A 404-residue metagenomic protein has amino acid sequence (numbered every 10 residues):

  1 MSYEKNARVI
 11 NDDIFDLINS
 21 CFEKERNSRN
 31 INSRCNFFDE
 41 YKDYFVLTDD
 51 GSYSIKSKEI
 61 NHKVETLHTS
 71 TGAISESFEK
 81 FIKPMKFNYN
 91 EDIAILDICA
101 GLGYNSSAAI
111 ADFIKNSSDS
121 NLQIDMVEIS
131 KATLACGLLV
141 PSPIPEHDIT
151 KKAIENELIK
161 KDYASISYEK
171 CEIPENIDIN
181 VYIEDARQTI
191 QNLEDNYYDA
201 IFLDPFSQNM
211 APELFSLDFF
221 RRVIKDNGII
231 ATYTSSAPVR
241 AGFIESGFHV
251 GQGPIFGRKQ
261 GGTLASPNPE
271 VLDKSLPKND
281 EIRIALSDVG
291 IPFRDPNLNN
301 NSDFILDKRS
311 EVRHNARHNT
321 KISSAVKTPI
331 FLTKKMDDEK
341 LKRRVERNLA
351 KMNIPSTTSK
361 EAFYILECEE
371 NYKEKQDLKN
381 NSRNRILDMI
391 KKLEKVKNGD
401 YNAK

Functional and structural regions predicted by a protein language model:
M1-D92, A108-I149, A153-I154, Y401-K404: Rossmann-like AdoMet
S2-K5, I31, K42, S266-K404: SAM/dcSAM-binding transferase cores
C99-G101, E128: Conserved S-adenosyl-L-methionine
L102-S107: Glycine-rich SAM-binding Motif I of class I
C136-L193: S-adenosyl-L-methionine
A200-F202, N227-T234: Conserved beta-strand signature within the Rossmann-like core of class I S-adenosyl-L-methionine
P212-N227: A short glycine-rich, Lys/Arg-flanked "PGG" loop and its adjoining helix->strand segment in the class I
G242-S266: Conserved Class I S-adenosyl-L-methionine
